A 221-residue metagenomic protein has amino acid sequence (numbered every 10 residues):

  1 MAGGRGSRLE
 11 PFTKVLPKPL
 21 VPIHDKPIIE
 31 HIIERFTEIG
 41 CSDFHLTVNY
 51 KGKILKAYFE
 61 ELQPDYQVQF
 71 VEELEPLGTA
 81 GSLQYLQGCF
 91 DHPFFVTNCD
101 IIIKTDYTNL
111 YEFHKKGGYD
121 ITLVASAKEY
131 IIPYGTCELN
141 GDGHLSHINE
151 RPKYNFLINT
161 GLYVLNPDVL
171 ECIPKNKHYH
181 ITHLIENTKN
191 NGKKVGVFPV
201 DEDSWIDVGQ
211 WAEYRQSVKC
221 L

Functional and structural regions predicted by a protein language model:
M1, H24, L46-V48, V71-L74 (+3 more regions): Small/polar loops that bind or transfer phosphate-bearing groups
M1-L55: N-terminal glycine-rich phosphate-binding loop and ensuing alpha1 helix
L20, C137-L139, V197: A structural signal for short hydrophobic beta-strand segments in well-ordered beta-sheet cores
H31, G81-Y85, L184: Well-ordered alpha-helical segments embedded in enzymatic catalytic cores
S42-F44, Q67, D120, K194: Residues at the starts of beta-strands that form the adenosine-phosphate
L55-G141: Conserved beta-loop-beta/alpha segment of the NTase-like Rossmann-fold superfamily that binds/positions NTPs
F94-F95, I102, T108-K115, K128-I131 (+1 more regions): Catalytic-core segments of class I nucleotidyltransferases/pyrophosphorylases that form NMP-activated intermediates
